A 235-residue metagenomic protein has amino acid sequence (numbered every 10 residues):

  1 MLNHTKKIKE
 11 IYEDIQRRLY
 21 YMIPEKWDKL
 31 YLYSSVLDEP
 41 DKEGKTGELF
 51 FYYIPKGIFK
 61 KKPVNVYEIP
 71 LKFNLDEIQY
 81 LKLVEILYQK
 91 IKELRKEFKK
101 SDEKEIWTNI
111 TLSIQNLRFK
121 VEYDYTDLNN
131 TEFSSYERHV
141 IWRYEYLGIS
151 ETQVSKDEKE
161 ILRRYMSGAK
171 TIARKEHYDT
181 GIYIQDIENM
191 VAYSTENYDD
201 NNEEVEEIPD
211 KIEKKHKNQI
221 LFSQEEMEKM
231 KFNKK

Functional and structural regions predicted by a protein language model:
M1-I8, Y12, F73-Y80, L87 (+5 more regions): Intrinsic-disorder-associated interaction segments
M1-L71: N-terminal "first-domain core" detector
Y12-D14, E85-E103, N233: Short linear interaction motifs
E25-K26, D102-W107: Short helix-terminating capping/connector loops at secondary-structure junctions
L30-S35, I106-S113: A short glycine-rich, hydrophobically flanked beta-strand micro-motif that places a catalytic Asp/Glu for divalent metal
P55-K96: A broadly used, surface-exposed interaction patch
N116-K235: Acidic, proline/glycine-rich low-complexity IDRs
